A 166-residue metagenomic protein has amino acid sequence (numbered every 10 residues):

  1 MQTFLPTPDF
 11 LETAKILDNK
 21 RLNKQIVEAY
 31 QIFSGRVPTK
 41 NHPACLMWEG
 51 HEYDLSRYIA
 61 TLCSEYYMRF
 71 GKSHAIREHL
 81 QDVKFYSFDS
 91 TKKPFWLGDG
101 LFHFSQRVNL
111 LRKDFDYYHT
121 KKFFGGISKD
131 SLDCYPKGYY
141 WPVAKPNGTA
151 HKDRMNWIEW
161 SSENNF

Functional and structural regions predicted by a protein language model:
M1-F166: Expand to "…catalyze enediolate/carbanion chemistry for C-C bond making/breaking, isomerization, decarboxylation
